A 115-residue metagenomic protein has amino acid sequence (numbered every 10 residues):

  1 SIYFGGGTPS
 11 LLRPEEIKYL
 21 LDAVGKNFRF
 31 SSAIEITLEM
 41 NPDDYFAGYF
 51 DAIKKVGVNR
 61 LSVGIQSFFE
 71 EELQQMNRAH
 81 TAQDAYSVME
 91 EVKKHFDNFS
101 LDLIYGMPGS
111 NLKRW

Functional and structural regions predicted by a protein language model:
I2-W115: Conserved non-cysteine loop/helix-boundary elements of the Radical SAM core domain that shape
